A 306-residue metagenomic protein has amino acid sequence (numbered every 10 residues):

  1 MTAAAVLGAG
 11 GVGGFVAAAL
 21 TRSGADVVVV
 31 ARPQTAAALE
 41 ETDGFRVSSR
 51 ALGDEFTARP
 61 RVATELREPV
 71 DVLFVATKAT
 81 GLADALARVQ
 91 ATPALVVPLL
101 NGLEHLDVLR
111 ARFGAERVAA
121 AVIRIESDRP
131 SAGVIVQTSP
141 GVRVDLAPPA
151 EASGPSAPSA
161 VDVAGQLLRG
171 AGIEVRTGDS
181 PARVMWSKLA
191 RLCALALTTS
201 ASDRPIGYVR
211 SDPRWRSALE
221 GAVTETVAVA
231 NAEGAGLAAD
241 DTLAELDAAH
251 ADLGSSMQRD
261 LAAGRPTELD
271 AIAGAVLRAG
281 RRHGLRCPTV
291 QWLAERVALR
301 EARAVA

Functional and structural regions predicted by a protein language model:
M1-L52: NAD(P)+-binding Rossmann beta1-loop-alpha1 motif at the extreme N-terminus of oxidoreductases
T2-A3, D71, A94, V142: Nucleotide donor/acceptor-binding cores
A4, D26-V27, V96, V118 (+1 more regions): Hydrophobic anchor at the start of a short beta-strand that flanks the dinucleotide cofactor-binding loop
A38, T92, A111-A119, A132-D241: Internal alpha-helical scaffold of NAD(P)-dependent oxidoreductase catalytic cores
G44-V62, L192: N-terminal glycine-rich dinucleotide-binding loop that anchors FAD/FMN and/or NAD(P) in oxidoreductases
D54-I135: Rossmann-like NAD(P)(H) cofactor-binding subdomain of soluble oxidoreductases
V89, E220-A306: NAD(P)-dependent Rossmann-like dehydrogenase/reductase catalytic/cofactor-binding core
